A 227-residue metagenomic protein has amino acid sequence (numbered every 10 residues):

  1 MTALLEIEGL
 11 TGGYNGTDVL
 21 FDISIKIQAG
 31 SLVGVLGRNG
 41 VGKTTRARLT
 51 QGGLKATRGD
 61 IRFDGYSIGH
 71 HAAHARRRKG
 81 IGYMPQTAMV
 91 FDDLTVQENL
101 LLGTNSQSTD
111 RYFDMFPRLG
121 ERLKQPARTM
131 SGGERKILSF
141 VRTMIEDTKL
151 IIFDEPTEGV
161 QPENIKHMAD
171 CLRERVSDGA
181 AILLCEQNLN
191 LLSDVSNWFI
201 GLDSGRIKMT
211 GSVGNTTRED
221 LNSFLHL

Functional and structural regions predicted by a protein language model:
L36-R38: The feature captures the beta-strand-to-loop junction immediately N-terminal to the Walker
Q51: Helix-to-loop junction immediately C-terminal to a conserved catalytic motif
G59-S67, K79, Q107-D114, M209-G211: Conserved ABC transporter NBD signature motif
S67-T87, L123-K124, T216-L221: ABC ATPase NBD coupling module
T143-M144: ABC ATPase C-loop
E155-P156: Walker B catalytic motif
E186-Q187: H-loop/switch region of ABC-family ATPase nucleotide-binding domains
